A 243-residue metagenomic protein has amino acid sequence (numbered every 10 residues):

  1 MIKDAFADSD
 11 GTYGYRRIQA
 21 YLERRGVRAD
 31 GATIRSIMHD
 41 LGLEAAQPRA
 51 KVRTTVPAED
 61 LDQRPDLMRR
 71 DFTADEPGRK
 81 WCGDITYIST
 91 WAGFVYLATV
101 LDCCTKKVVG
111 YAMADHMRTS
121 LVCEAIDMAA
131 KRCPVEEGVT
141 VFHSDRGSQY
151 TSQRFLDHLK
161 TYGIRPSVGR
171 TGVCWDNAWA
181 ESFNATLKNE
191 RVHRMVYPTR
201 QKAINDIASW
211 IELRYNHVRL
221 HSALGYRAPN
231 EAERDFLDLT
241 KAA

Functional and structural regions predicted by a protein language model:
M1-A243: Charged DNA-binding/catalytic regions of mobile-element recombinases
